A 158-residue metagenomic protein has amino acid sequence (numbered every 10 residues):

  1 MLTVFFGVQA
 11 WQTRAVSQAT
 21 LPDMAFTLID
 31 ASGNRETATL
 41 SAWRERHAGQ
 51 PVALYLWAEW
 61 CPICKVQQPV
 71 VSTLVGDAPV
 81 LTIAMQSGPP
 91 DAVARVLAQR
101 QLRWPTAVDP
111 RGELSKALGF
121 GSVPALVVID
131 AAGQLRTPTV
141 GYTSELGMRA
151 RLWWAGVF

Functional and structural regions predicted by a protein language model:
M1-N34, F158: N-terminal targeting signals for export/organelle localization
M24-V52: A short beta-strand-turn-helix
G49-V52, L56-W60, S122: Short pre-active-site segment immediately N-terminal to redox-active cysteine/selenocysteine motifs in thiol-based
A53-L54, V80, L126: Hydrophobic beta-strand anchors of alpha/beta hydrolase catalytic cores
E59-V66, A125: C-type cytochrome heme c attachment motif
I63-R100, P110-S115: Structural microenvironment flanking redox-active thiols in thiol-disulfide oxidoreductases
A98-L102, P110-V157: Thiol/disulfide oxidoreductase modules built on the thioredoxin-like
